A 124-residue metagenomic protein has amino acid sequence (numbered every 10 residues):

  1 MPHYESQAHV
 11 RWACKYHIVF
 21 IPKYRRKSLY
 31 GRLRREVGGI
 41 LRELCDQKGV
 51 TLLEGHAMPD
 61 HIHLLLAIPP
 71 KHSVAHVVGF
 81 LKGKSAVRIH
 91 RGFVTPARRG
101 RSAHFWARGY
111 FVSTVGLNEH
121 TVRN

Functional and structural regions predicted by a protein language model:
M1-N124: Basic nucleic-acid-binding interfaces
